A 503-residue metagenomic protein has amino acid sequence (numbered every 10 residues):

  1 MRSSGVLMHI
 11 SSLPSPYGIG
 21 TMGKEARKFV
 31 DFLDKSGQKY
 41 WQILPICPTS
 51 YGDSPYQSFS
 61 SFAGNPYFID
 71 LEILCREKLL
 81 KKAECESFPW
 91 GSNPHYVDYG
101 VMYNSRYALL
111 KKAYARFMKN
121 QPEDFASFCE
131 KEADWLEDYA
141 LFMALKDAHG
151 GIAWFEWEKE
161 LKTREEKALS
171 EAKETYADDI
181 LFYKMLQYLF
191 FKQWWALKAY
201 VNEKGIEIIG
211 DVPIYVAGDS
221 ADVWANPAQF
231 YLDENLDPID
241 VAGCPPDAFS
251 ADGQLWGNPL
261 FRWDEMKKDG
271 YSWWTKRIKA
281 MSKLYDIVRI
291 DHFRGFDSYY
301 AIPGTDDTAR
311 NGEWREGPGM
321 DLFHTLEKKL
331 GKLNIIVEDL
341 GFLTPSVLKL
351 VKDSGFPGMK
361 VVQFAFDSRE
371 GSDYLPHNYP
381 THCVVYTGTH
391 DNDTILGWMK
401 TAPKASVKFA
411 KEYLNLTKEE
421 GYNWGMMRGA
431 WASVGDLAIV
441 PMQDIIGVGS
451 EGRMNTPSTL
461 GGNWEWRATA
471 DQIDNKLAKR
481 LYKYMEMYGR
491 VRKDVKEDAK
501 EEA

Functional and structural regions predicted by a protein language model:
M1-S11, R27: N-terminal regions that are enriched for targeting/export leaders and immediately downstream pro/stem segments
H9, S15, D53-Q187, F191 (+4 more regions): Alpha-amylase-like alpha-glycosidases and glucanotransferases acting on alpha-linked glucans and related
K24-T49, L284-Y285: Catalytic domains of carbohydrate-active enzymes, especially glycoside hydrolases
D34, W194-N202, E327, V351-K352: Surface-exposed amphipathic alpha-helices with a cationic face
L44, E207-I209, P213, I287 (+1 more regions): Outer-envelope exported proteins of Gram-negative bacteria
Y183, Y188-Y215: Conserved, well-ordered alpha-helix/loop/beta-strand core segments that scaffold catalytic motifs
G447-K496, K500-A503: Structured C-terminal cap/extension of enzyme domains
